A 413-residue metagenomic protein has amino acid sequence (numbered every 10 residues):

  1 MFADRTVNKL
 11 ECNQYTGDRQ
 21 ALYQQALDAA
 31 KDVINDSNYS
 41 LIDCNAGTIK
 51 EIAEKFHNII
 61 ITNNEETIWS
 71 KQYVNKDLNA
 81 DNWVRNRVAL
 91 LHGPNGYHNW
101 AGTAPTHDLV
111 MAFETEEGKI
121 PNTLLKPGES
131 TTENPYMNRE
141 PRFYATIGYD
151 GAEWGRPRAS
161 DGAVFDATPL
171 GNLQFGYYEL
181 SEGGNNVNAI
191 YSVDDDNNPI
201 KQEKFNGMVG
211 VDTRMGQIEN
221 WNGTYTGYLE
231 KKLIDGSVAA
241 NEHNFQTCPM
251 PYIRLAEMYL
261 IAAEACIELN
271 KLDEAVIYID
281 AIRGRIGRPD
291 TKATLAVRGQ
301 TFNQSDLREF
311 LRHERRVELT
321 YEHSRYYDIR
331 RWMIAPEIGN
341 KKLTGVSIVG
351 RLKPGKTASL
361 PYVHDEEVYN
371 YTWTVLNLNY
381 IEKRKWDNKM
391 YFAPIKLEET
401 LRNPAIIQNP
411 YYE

Functional and structural regions predicted by a protein language model:
M1-T6, T16-I34, W69-K71, M137-G148 (+3 more regions): Extended, hydrophobic/aromatic-rich amphipathic alpha-helical segments that build helical scaffolds
F2-I200, G339: An aromatic- and glycine-enriched ligand-binding surface/loop that stacks and positions planar moieties
T48-E116, V209, R214-E230, I234-D235 (+4 more regions): Long, intrinsically disordered, low-complexity segments
Y136-R283: C-terminal substrate/ligand-recognition segments
